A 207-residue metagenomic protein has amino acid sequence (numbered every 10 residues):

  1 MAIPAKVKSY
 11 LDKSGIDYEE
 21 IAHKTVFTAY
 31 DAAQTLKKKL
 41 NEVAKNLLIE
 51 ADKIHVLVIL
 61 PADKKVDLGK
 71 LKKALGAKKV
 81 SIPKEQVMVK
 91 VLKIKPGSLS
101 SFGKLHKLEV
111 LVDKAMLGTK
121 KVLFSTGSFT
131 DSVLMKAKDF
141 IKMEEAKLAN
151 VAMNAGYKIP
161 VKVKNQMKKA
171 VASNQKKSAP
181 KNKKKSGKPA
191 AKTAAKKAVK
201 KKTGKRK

Functional and structural regions predicted by a protein language model:
M1-K207: Extended, low-hydrophobicity, polar/charged segments
